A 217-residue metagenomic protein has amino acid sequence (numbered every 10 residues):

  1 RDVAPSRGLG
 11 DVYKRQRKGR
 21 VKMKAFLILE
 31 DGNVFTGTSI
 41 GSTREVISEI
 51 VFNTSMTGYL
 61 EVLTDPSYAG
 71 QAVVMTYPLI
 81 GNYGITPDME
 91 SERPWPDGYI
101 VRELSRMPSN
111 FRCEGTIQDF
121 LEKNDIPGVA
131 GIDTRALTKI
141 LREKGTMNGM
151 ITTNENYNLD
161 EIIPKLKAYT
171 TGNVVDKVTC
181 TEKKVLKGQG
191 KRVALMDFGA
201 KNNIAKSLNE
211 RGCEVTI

Functional and structural regions predicted by a protein language model:
R1-Q16: Single conserved hydrophobic/aromatic residue that forms the stacking wall/gate of nucleotide- or nucleobase-binding
K22-I217: RNA-binding accessory domains that recognize and position tRNA/RNA substrates
